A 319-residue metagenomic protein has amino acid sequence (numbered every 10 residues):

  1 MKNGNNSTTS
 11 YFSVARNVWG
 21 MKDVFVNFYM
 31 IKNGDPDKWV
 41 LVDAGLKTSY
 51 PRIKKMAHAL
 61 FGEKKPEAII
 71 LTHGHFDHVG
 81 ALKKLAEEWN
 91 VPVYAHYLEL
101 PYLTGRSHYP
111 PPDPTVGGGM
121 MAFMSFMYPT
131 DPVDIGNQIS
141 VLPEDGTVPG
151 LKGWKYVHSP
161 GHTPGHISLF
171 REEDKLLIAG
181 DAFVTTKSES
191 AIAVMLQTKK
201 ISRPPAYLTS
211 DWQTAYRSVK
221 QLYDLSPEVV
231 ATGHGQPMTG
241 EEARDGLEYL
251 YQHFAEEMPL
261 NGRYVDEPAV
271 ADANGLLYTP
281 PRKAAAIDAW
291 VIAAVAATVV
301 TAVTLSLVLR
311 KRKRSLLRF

Functional and structural regions predicted by a protein language model:
M1-N5, P36, E172, P259 (+2 more regions): Intrinsically disordered, highly charged
S7-F61, L169-G180, T185: Conserved beta-strand hairpin/beta-sheet module of binuclear metal-dependent hydrolase folds, prominently
V40-V42, I70, V93, L176-I178 (+1 more regions): Residue-level marker for buried hydrophobic side chains located in beta-strands that build the well-ordered beta-sheet
K47-T48, K155-P160, P164-E241: Metallo-beta-lactamase
Y50-A95: Active-site metal-binding motif and surrounding structural segment of the metallo-beta-lactamase
E99-H158, P205-Y223: Metallo-beta-lactamase
P112-M124, G153, V229-G262: C-terminal/domain-terminus segments
A285-R312: Hydrophobic alpha-helical topogenic segments used for membrane insertion/localization
